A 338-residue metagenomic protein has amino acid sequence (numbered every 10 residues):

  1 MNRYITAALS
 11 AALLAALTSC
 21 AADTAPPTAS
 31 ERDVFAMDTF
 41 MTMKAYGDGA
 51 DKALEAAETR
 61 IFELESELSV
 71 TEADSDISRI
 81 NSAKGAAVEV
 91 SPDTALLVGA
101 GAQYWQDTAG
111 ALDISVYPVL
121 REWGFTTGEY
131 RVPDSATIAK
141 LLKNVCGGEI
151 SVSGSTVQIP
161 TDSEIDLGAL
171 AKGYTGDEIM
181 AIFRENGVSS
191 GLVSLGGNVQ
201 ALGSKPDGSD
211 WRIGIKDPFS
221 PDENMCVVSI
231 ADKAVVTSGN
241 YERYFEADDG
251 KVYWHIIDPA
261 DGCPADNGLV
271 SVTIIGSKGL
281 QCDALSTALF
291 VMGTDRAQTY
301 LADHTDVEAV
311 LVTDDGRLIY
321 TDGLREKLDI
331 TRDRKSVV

Functional and structural regions predicted by a protein language model:
N2-S336: Mature catalytic core of soluble alpha/beta enzymes
